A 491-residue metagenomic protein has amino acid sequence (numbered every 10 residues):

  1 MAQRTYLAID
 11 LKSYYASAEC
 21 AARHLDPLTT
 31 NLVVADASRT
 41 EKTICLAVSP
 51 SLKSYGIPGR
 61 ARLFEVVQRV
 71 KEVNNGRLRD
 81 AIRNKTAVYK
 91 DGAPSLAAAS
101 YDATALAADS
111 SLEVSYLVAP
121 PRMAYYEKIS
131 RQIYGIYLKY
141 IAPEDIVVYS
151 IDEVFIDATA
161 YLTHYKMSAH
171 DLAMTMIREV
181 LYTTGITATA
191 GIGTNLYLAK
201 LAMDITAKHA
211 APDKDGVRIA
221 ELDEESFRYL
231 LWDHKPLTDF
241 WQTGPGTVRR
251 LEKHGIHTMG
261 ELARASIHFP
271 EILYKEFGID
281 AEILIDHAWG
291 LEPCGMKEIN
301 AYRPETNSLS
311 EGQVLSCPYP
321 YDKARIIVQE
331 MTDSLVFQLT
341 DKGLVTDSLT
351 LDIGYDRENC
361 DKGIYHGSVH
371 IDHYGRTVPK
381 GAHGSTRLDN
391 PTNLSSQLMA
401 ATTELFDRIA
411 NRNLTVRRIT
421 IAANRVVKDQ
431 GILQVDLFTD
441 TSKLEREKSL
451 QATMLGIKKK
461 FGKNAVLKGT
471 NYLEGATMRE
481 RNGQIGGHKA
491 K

Functional and structural regions predicted by a protein language model:
M1-D286, P293-M296, T441-K491: Gly/Gly-Pro- and Ser/Thr-rich, intrinsically disordered tail segments characteristic of DNA damage-repair and tolerance
A8, D239, P245, R249-T415 (+1 more regions): DNA-contacting surface of Y-family translesion DNA polymerases
K12-Y14, S38-K42, Y355-C360, V426-D429: Short, charged/polar surface micro-motifs in flexible loops or helix N-caps
A18, T377-K491: Acidic, metal-coordinating catalytic segment for phosphate/diphosphate chemistry, firing primarily on the Nudix
V154, F240, L349, I419-I421: Generic beta-strand hydrophobic packing signal
A160, T194, Y355, N390 (+1 more regions): Non-catalytic surface loops within mature trypsin-like serine protease
A188, I192, D347-L351, R417-I419: A short glycine-rich, hydrophobically flanked beta-strand micro-motif that places a catalytic Asp/Glu for divalent metal
Y197-A199, E358-D361, K428-Q430, E474-A476: Flexible loop/turn segments at secondary-structure boundaries
